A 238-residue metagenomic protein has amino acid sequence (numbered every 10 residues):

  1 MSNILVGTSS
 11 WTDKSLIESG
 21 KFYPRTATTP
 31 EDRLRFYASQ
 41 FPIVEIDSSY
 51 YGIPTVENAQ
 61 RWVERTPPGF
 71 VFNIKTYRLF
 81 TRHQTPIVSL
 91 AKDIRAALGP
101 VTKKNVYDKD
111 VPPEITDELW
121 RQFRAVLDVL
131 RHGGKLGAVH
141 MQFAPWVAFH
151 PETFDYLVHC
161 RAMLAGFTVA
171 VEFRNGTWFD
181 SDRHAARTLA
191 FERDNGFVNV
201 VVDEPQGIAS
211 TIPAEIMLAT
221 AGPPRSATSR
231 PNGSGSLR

Functional and structural regions predicted by a protein language model:
M1-R238: Residues lining hydrophobic/aromatic ligand-binding pockets adjacent to catalytic sites
